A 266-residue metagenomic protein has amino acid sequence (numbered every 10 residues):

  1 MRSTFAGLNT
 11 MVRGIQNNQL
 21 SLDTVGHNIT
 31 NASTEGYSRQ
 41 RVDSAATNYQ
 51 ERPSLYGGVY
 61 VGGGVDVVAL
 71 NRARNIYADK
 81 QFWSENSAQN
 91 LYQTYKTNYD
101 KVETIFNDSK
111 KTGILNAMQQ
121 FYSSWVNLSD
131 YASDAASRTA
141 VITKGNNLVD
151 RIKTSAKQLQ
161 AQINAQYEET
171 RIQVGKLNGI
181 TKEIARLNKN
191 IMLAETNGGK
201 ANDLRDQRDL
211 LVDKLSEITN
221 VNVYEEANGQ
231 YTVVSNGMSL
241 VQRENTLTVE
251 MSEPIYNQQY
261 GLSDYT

Functional and structural regions predicted by a protein language model:
M1-V141, N146, K153-T154, Q158-L159 (+3 more regions): Bacterial Type III/flagellar export signals at protein N-termini
N9, G63-G64, E183, L193-E195: A broad, low-specificity signal for short, low-complexity segments enriched in glycine/proline and polar/charged
R13, Q166-E169, M192-D206: Conserved short loop/turn motifs at secondary-structure junctions
Q119-Y122, A185, L193: Short, conserved phosphate-binding/catalytic loop or strand-edge motifs used in phosphoryl-/nucleotidyl-transfer
L148-I191: Long, non-coiled-coil amphipathic alpha-helical linker/lever segments that couple catalytic cores to other domains
V174-K182, K189, N202-I218: Internal, well-ordered domain-core segments that constitute the primary functional module of diverse proteins
N188-I191, E195, V223-E225: Active-site cores enriched in adjacent His and Asp/Glu residues with nearby glycine-rich loops that coordinate divalent
